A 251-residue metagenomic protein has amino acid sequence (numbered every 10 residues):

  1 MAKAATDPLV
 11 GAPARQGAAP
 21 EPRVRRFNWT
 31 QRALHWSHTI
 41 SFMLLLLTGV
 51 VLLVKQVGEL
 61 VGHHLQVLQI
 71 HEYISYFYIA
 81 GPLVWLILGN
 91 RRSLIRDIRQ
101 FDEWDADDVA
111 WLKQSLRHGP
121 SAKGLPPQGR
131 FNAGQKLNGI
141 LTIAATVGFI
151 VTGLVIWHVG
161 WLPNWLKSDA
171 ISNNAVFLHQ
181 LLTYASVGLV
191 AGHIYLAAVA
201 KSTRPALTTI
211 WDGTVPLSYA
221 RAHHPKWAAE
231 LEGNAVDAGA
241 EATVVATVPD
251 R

Functional and structural regions predicted by a protein language model:
M1-R251: Membrane-embedded alpha-helical bundles that constitute the cytochrome b-like, heme-associated redox core of multi-pass
